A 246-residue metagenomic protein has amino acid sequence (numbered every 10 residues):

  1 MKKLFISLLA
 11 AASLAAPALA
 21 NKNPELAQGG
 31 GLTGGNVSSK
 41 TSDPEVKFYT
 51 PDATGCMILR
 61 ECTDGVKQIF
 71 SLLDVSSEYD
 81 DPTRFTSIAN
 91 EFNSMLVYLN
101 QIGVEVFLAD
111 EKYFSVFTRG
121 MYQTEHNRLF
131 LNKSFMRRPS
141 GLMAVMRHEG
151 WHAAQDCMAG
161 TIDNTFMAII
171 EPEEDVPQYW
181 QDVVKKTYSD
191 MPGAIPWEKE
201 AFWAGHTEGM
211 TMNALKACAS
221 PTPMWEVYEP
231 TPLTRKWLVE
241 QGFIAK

Functional and structural regions predicted by a protein language model:
K3, P17-I58: N-terminal low-structure segments adjacent to metalloprotease catalytic domains across cellular compartments
I6-A10, L14: Hydrophobic helical h-region of N-terminal Sec-dependent signal peptides in bacterial secretory/periplasmic proteins
E25-G31, M57-E125: Auxiliary, metal-adjacent structural segments of Zn-dependent hydrolase domains
E91, M95, L142, M146 (+3 more regions): Stable alpha-helical elements in mature extracytoplasmic
D110-K112, K133-F135, A159-G160: A mature extracytoplasmic/lumenal domain signature
F130-M146: Short pre-active-site segment immediately N-terminal to the catalytic Zn-binding motif
G150-M167: Catalytic Zn2+-binding segment of zinc metalloproteases
M167-K246: Metalloprotease/metallohydrolase-associated module, dominated by Zn2+-dependent proteases
